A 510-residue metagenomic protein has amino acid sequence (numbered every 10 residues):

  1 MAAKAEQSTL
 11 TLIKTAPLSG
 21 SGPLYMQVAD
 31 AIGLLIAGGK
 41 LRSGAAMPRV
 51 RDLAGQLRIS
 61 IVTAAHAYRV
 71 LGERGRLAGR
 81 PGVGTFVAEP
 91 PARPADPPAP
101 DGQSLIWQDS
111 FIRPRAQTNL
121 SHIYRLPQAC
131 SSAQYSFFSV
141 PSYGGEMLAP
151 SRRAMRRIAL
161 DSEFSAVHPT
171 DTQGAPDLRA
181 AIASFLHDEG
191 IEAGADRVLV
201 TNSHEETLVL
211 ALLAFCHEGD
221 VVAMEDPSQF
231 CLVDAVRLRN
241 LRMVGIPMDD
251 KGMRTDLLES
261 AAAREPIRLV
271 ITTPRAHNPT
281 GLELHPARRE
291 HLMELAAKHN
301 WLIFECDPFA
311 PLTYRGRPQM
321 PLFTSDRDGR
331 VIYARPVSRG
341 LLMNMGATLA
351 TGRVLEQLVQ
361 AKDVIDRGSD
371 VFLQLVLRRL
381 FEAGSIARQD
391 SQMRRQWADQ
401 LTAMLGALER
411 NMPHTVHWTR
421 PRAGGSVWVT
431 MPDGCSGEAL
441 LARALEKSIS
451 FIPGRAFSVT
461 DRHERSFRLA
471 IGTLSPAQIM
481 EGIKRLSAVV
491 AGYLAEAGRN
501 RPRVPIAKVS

Functional and structural regions predicted by a protein language model:
M1-R157, V354, V359, D363-S369 (+7 more regions): N-terminal basic, amphipathic alpha-helical segments
A78-G79, A193, F451: Short beta-strand "wing" residues that participate in macromolecule-binding interfaces
L160-H299, A310-S325, W397, A497-G498 (+1 more regions): Conserved core of the PLP fold type I
R268-L269, L302, I332, A347: Short, Asp-centered acidic motifs that coordinate Mg2+ and/or phosphate in catalytic or ligand-binding sites
R327-R395: Conserved core segment of the aminotransferase class I/II
R395-L405, V416-T430: Conserved glycine-rich beta-strand-loop-beta hairpin in the small C-terminal domain of fold type I
